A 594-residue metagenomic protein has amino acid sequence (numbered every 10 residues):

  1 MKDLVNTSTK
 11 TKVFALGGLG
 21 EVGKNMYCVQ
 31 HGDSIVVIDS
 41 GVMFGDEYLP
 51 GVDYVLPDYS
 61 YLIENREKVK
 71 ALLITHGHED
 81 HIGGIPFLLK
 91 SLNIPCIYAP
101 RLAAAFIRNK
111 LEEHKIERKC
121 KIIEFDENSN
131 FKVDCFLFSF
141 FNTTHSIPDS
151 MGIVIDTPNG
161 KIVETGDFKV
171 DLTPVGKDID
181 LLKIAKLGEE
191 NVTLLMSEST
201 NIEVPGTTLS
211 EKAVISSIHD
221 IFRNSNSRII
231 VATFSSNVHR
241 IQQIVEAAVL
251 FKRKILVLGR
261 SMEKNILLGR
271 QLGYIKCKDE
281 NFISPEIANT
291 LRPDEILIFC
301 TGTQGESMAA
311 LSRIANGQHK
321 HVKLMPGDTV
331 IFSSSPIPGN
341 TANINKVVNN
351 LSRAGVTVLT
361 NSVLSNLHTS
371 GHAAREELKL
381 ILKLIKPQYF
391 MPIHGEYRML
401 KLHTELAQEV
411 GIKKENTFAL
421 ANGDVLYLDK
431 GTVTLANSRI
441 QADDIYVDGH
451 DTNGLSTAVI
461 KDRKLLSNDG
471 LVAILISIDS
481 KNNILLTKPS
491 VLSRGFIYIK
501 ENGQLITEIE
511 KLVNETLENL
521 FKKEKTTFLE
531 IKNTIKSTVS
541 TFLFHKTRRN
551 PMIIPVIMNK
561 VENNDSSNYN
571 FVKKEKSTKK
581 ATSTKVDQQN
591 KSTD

Functional and structural regions predicted by a protein language model:
M1-K2, T434, R439-V459, L466 (+2 more regions): Acidic, low-complexity intrinsically disordered tails
K2-L73, H78-T290, A309-K323, A342-K346: His/Asp/Glu-rich metal-coordinating catalytic cores of metallo-dependent phosphodiesterases/hydrolases acting on
T9-K12, Y498, K525-F528, K532 (+1 more regions): RNA-binding accessory domains that recognize and position tRNA/RNA substrates
L19, M43-E47, G51, K68-V69 (+7 more regions): A glycine- and charged-residue-rich anion-binding loop/surface
Y98, M391, M552-P555: Short glycine-rich phosphate-binding loop at a beta-alpha junction
E127-K132, S146, E263, S365-H368 (+2 more regions): A short acidic, often aromatic-flanked loop/helix-cap motif at beta-alpha or helix-coil junctions that lines enzyme
E203-L367, A373-K386, M391-E508, N514-E524 (+2 more regions): Hard-cation-handling environments
E524-K532, K536-V561, D594: C-terminal tails and terminal domains of large nucleic-acid-associated and other macromolecular-machine proteins
